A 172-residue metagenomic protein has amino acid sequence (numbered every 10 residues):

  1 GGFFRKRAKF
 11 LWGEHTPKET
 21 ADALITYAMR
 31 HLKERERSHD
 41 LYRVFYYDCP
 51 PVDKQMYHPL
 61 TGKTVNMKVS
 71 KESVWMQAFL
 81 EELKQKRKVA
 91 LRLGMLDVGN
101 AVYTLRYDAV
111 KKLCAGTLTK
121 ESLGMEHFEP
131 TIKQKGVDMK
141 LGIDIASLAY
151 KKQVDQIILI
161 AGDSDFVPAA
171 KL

Functional and structural regions predicted by a protein language model:
G1-L113, M125-P130: Domain-level signal for Mg2+-assisted phosphodiester chemistry and nucleotide/NA-binding surfaces in nucleic-acid
L93-L172: Nuclease catalytic cores that cleave nucleic-acid phosphodiester bonds, predominantly acidic two-metal-ion
